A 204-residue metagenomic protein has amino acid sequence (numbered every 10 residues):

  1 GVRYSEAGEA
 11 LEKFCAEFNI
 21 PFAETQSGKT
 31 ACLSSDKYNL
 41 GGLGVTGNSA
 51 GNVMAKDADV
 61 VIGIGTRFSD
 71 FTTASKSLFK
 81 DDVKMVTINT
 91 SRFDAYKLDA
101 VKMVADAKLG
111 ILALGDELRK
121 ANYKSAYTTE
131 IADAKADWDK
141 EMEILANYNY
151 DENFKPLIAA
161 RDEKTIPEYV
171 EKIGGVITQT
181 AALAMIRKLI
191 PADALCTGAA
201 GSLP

Functional and structural regions predicted by a protein language model:
G1, T25-S27, T66, I88-T90 (+1 more regions): Cofactor-binding loop segments of dinucleotide-utilizing enzymes, especially the Rossmann-like FAD- and NAD(P)+-binding
G1-A58, K188-P204: Anionic-ligand anchoring segments at beta-strand to alpha-helix junctions in alpha/beta enzyme folds, i.e., glycine
E6-G8, L33-S34, F71-A74, K97 (+1 more regions): Short glycine-/acidic-enriched loop or helix-start segments at secondary-structure transitions that form or flank
G8-N19, K76-D81, K102, R119: Short, solvent-exposed amphipathic alpha-helical segments in soluble enzyme and RNA/protein-processing domains
G28-L33, S69-D70, R92-Y96, I111 (+1 more regions): Short gly/pro/ser/thr-enriched loop/turn and capping motifs at secondary-structure boundaries
N39-L43, K80-D81, M103-A105: Short, hinge-like loop/turn segments at secondary-structure boundaries
G44-Y96: Phosphate/diphosphate-binding loops
V86-T197: Phosphate/pyrophosphate-binding active-site segments
